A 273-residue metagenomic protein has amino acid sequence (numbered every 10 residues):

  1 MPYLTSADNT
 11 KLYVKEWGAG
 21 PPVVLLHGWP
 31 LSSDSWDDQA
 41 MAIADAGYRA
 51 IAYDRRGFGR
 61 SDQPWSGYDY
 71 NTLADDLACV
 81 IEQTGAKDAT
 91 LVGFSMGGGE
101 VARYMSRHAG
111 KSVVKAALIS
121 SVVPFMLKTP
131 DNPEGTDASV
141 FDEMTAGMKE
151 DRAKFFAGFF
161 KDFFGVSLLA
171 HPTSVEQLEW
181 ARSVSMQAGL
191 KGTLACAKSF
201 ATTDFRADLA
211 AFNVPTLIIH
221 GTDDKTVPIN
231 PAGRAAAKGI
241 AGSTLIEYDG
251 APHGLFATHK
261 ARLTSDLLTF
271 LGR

Functional and structural regions predicted by a protein language model:
S6-S66: Conserved HGGG/HGGXW glycine-rich cap/lid loop of the alpha/beta-hydrolase fold
H27-W29, A89, G93-G98: Conserved alpha/beta-hydrolase "nucleophile elbow" surrounding the catalytic nucleophile
T72-A89: Conserved acidic catalytic loop of the alpha/beta-hydrolase fold
A102-E150: Flexible "cap/lid" loop of the alpha/beta hydrolase fold
P124-T136, A146-A210: Conserved alpha/beta-hydrolase catalytic His-Asp/Glu region
F212, I218-H220, D224: Short beta-strand/loop motif that positions the catalytic acidic residue of the alpha/beta-hydrolase fold
K225-P231: Conserved alpha/beta-hydrolase "acid-adjacent" motif
G242-R273: Catalytic active-site module of serine/aspartate enzymes centered on a nucleophile-bearing elbow/loop
